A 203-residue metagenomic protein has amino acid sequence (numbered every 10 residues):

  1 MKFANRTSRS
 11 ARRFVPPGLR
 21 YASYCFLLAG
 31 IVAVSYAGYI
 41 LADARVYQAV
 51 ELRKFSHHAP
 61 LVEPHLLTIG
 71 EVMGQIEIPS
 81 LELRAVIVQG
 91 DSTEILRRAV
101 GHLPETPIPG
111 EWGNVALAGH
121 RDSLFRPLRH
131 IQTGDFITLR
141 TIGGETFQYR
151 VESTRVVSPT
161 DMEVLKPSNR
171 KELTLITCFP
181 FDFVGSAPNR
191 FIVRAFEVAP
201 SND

Functional and structural regions predicted by a protein language model:
M1-P17: N-terminal Lys/Arg-rich, disordered targeting/topogenic segments
P17-D203: Solvent-exposed, non-transmembrane regions of membrane-associated and secreted proteins
